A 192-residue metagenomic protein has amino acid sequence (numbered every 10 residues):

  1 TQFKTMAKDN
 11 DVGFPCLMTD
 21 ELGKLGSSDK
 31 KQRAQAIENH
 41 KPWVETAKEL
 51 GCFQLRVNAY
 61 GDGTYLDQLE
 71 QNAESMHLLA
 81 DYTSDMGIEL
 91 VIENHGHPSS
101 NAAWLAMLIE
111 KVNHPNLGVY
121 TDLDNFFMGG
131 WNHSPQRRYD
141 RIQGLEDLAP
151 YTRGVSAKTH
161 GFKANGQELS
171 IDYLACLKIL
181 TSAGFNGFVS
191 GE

Functional and structural regions predicted by a protein language model:
T1-E74, S84-E89, N125, G161-K163 (+2 more regions): Structural motif corresponding to the early beta-alpha repeats
N10, Q32, L50, A102 (+4 more regions): Residue-level detector of solvent-exposed, low-hydrophobicity positions
L17, A73-I179: Acidic/histidine-rich catalytic cores of soluble enzymes
I179-F185: Short cationic/low-complexity microdomains
